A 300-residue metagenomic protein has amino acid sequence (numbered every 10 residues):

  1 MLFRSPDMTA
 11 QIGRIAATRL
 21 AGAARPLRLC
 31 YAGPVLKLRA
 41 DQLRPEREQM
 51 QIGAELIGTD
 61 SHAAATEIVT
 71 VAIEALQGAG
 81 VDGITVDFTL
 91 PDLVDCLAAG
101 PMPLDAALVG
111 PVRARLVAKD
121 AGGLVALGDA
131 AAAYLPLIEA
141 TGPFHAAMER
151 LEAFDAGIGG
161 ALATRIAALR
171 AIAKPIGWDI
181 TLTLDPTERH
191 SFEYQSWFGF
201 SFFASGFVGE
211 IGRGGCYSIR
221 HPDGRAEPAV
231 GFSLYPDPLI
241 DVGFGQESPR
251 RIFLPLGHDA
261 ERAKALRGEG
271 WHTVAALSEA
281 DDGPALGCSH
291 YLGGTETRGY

Functional and structural regions predicted by a protein language model:
S5-P6, D87: Active-site-adjacent beta-strand anchor residues
T9-A23, L29-V81, L127-Y300: Positively charged, Gly/Ser-enriched RNA/tRNA-binding surfaces
E48-I52, F88-C96: Short, conserved phosphate-binding/catalytic loop or strand-edge motifs used in phosphoryl-/nucleotidyl-transfer
A79, T85-D87, R113: Hydrophobic alpha-helical bundle cores within soluble ligand-binding/oligomerization subdomains
T85-T89, L254-P255: Short internal beta-strands
D87-L90, L116, D120, D185 (+1 more regions): Poly-acidic low-complexity segments
P91-V125: Short terminal or interdomain "cap/linker" segment that borders an active site or interface and mediates
